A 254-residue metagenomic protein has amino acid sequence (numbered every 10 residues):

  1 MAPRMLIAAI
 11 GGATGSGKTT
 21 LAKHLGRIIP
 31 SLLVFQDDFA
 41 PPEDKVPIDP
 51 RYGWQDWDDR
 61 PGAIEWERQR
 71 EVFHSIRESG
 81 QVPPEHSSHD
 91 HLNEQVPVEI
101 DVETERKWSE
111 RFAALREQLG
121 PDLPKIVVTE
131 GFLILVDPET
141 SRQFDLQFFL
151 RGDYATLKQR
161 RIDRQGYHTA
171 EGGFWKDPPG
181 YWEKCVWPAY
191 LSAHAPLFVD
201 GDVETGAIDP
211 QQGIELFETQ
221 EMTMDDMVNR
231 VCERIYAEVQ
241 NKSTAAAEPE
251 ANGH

Functional and structural regions predicted by a protein language model:
A2, D163-G166, K184-H254: NTP-dependent small-molecule kinase module
A8-I10: Hydrophobic anchor at the beta1->P-loop junction of P-loop NTPases
A13: P-loop (Walker A) phosphate-binding loop of NTP-binding proteins
K18: Conserved lysine of the Walker
L21, L25: Hydrophobic positions on the alpha1 helix immediately C-terminal to the Walker A/P-loop
R27-D37: Post-Walker A helix-loop "phosphate-sensing" segment adjacent to the P-loop in P-loop NTPases
L32, P41-K107: Conserved nucleotide-sensing/catalytic segment adjacent to the nucleotide-binding pocket in NTP-handling enzymes
Y52-D56, E139-L197: A glycine- and Lys/Arg-enriched "phosphate-lid" helix/loop adjacent to the NTP-binding pocket of small-molecule kinases
